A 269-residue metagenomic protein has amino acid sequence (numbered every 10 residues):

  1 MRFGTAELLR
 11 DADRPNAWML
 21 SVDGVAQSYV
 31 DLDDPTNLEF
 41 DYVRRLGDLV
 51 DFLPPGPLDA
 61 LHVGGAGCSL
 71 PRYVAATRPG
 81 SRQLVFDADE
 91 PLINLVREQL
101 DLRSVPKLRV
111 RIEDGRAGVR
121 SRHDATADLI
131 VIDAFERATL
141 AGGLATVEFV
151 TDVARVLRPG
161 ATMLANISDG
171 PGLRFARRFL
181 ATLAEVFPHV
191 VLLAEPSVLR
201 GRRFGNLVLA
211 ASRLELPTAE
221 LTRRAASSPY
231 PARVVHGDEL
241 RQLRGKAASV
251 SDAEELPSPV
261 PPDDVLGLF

Functional and structural regions predicted by a protein language model:
M1-A12, Q27-D33, D51, R200-F269: SAM/dcSAM-binding transferase cores
L9, R109-R111, V191-L193: General small-molecule cofactor/ligand-binding pocket signal
R14, D33-R155, P171-R174, L199: The AdoMet/dcAdoMet-binding core of the Class I SAM-like
S21-Y29, I130, T162: Short, basic/glycine-rich phosphate-binding loops at helix/coil junctions that contact nucleotide phosphates
D124, R158, P188: Short conserved AdoMet
V150-T151, F175-S197: Conserved Class I S-adenosyl-L-methionine
G160-I167: Conserved beta-strand signature within the Rossmann-like core of class I S-adenosyl-L-methionine
I167-D169, A194-E195: Active-site proximal loops enriched in glycine and acidic residues that flank catalytic Cys/His/Asp and coordinate
